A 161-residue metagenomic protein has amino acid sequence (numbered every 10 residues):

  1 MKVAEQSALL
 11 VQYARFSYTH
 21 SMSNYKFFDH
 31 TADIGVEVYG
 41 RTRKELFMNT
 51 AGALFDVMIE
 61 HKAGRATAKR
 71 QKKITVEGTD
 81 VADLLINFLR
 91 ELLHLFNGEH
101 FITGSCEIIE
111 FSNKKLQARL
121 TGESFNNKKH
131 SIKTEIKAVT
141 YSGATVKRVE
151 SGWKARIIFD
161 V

Functional and structural regions predicted by a protein language model:
K2-V11: Extreme N-terminal basic, low-complexity initiation segments that serve as generic localization/processing leaders
S23-G40, K44, N49-V161: N-terminal intrinsically disordered, cationic/polar leader segments that include organellar targeting peptides
